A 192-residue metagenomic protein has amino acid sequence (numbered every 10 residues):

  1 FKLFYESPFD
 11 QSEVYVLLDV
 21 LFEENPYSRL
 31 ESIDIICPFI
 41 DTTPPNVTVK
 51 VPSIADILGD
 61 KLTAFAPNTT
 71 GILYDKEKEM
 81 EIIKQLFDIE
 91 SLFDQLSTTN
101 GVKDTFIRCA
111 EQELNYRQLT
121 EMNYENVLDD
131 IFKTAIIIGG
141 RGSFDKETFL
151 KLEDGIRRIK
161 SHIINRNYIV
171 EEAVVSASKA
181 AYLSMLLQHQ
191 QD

Functional and structural regions predicted by a protein language model:
F1-H162, A177-L186: Catalytic cores of NTP-dependent nucleotidyl/adenyl transfer enzymes across multiple folds
S161-V170: Acidic, serine/threonine- and proline-rich low-complexity regulatory regions
Q191-D192: C-terminal non-catalytic accessory extensions
